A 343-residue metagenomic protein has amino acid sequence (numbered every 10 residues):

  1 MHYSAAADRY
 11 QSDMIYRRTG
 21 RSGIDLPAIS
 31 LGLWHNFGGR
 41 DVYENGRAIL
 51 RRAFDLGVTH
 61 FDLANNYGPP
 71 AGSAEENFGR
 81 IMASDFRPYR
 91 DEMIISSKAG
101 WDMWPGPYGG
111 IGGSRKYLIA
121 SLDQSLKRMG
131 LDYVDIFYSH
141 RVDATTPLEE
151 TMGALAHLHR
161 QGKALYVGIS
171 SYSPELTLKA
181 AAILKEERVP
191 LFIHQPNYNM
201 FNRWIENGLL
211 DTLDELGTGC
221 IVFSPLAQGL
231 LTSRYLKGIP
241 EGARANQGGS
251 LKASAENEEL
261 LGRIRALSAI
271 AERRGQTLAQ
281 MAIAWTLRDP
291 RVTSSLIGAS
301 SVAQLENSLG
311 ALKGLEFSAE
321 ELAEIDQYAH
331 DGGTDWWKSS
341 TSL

Functional and structural regions predicted by a protein language model:
M1-M93: N-terminal binding-site loop/beta-alpha segment at the start of enzyme catalytic domains that lines or forms
H2-Q11, V142, T146-Q327, T341-L343: Beta/alpha (TIM)-barrel catalytic core signal, keyed to glycine-rich beta->alpha loops juxtaposed to Asp/Glu that bind
G20-G38, S96-G110, Y133, Y138: N-terminal small/glycine-rich loop or linker at the start of catalytic domains across soluble metabolic enzymes
I24-I29, G57-T59, R87-M93, L131-D135 (+5 more regions): Short, well-ordered coil/turn segments that N-cap beta-strands
D41-A48, S73, N77, G109-Y117 (+2 more regions): Alpha-helix N-cap and loop-to-helix initiation/capping positions
D41-F54, G113-M129, T177-A181: Short, acidic/polar
H60-A64, I95-S97, Y133-Y138, G168-I169 (+1 more regions): Short beta-strand segments at enzyme active-site cores
L126-T146: Active-site groove signature of glycoside hydrolases
